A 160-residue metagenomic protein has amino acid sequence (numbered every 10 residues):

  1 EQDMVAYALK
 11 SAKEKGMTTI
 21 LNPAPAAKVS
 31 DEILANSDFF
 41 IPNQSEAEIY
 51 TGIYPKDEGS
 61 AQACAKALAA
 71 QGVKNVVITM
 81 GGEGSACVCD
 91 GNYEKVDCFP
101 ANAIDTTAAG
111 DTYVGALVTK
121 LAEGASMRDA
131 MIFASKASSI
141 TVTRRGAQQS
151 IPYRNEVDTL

Functional and structural regions predicted by a protein language model:
M4-A8, E32-N36, D129: A short acidic, amphipathic alpha-helical/loop segment
V5-T19: Glycosyltransferases and closely related glycan-assembly transferases that use nucleotide-activated donors
E14, A27-I33, I53, E58-L160: Conserved phosphate-binding/catalytic region of the ribokinase-like
T19-A26: Short gly/ser/thr-rich secondary-structure transition/capping motifs
A24, S45-E46, G91: Alpha-helix/helix-capping structural signal
S37-S45: Non-cysteine beta-strand/loop elements that form the S-adenosyl-L-methionine
A47-T51: A short acidic, helix-capping loop that chelates divalent metal ions and anchors anionic groups
